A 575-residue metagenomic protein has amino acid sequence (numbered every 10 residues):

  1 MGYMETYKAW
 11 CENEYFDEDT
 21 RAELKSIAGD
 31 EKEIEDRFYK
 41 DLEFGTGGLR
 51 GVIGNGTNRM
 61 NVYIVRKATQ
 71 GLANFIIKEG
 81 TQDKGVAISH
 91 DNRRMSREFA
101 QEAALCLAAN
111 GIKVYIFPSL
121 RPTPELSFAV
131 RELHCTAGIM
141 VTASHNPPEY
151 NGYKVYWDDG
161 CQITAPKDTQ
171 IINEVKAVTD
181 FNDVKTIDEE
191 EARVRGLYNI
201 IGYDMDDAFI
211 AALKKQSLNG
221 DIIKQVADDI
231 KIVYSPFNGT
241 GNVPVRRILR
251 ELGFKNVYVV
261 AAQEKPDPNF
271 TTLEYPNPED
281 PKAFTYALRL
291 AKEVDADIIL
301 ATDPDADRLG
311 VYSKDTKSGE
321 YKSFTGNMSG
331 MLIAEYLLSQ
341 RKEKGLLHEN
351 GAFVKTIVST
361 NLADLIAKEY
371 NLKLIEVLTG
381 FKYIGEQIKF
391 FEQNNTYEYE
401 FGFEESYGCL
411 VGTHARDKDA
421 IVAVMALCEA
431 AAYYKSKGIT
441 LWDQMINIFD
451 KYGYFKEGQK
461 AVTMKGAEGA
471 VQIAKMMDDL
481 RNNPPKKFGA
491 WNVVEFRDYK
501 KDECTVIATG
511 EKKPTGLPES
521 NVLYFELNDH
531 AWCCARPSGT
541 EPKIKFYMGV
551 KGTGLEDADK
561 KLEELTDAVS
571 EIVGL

Functional and structural regions predicted by a protein language model:
E5-A103, E191-D228, I232, T240: An N-terminal, well-structured beta->alpha segment
C11, E33-F38, L42, N151-T285 (+1 more regions): Gly/Ser/Thr-enriched, mixed-charge loops and adjacent short helices that form phosphate/oxyanion-binding elements
F38-N58, A143-N146, I232, P236-I248 (+4 more regions): Conserved phosphate/anionic-ligand binding catalytic regions in large, soluble enzymes, centered on
A87-Y150, K255-G310: N-terminal small/polar loop signature for handling phosphorylated ligands or for N-terminal nucleophile
F99-L107, Y150-W157, D307-N327, A363: Short Gly/Thr/Asp-enriched flexible loops that form oxyanion-binding sites at enzyme active sites
Y156-T186, N327-N350, K355-D364, A420: Glycine-rich phosphate-binding loop plus the immediately following alpha-helix
K292, A296-I298, E320-K322, Q340-R536 (+3 more regions): Phosphate-binding and adjacent anionic-ligand microenvironments
